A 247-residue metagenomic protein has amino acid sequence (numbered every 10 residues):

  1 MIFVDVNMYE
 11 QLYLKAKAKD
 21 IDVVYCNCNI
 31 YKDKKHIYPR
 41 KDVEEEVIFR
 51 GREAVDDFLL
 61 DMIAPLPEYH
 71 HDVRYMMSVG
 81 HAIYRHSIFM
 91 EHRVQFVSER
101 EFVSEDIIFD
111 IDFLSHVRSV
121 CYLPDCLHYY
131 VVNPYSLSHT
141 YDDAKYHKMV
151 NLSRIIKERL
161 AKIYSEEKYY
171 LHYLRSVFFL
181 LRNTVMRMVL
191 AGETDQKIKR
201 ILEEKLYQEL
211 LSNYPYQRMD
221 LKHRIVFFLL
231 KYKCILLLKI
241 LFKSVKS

Functional and structural regions predicted by a protein language model:
I2-C121, H128-Y141: Donor-binding/catalytic cores of nucleotide-activated saccharide and glycerol-phosphate transferases/polymerases
D20-I21, M188-S247: Membrane-interface aromatic/basic loop that binds lipid-linked glycans or pyrophosphate carriers, typified by
G51-F58, L152, T194, L221: Alpha-helical structural motif
Y75-Y84, L152-L160, F178-V189, Y216-I235: A short, terminal or domain-edge coil/loop segment
F96, R100, I163-K168: Inter-helical turn/loop segments and adjacent helix faces that build the functional surface of alpha-helical bundle
I111-L114, R175-N183: P-loop NTPase catalytic cores that bind/hydrolyze ATP
D125-N133, H139-E167, L180-L211: Catalytic core of nucleotide-sugar-dependent glycosyltransferases
E167-R175: All-alpha amphipathic helical-bundle segments outside canonical DNA-binding/catalytic cores that form hydrophobic
